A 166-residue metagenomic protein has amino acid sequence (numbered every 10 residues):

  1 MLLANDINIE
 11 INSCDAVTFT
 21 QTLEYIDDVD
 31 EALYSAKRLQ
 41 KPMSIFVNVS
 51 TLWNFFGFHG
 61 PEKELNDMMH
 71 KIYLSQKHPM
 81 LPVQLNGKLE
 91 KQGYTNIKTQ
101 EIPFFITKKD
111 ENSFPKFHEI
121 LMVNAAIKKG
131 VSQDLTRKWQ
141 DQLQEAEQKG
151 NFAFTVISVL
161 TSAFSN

Functional and structural regions predicted by a protein language model:
M1-L3: Conserved acidic residues
N5-V17: A short acidic, Gly/Pro-enriched loop at the edge of an enzyme's catalytic core that lines a small-molecule cofactor
D15-D30: A short SAM/SAH-binding and catalytic strip from SAM-dependent methyltransferases
D27, K41, S165: Short conserved AdoMet
D30-I45: A short glycine-rich, Lys/Arg-flanked "PGG" loop and its adjoining helix->strand segment in the class I
I45-D110, A125-K128: Conserved catalytic/acceptor-binding region of the Class I
Q92-T95, K116-H118, F154-N166: Core SAM-dependent methyltransferase catalytic element
K98-F152: C-terminal helical/coil "lid" or tail adjacent to the Rossmann-like core of SAM-dependent
